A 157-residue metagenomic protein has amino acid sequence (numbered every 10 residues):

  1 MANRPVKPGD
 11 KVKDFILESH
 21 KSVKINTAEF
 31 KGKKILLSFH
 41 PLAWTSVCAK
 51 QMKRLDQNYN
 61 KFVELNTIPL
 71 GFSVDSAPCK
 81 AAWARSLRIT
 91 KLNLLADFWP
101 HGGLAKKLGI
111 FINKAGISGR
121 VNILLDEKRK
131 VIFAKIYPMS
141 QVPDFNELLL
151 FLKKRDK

Functional and structural regions predicted by a protein language model:
M1-K157: Chalcogenol-based redox active-site neighborhoods
